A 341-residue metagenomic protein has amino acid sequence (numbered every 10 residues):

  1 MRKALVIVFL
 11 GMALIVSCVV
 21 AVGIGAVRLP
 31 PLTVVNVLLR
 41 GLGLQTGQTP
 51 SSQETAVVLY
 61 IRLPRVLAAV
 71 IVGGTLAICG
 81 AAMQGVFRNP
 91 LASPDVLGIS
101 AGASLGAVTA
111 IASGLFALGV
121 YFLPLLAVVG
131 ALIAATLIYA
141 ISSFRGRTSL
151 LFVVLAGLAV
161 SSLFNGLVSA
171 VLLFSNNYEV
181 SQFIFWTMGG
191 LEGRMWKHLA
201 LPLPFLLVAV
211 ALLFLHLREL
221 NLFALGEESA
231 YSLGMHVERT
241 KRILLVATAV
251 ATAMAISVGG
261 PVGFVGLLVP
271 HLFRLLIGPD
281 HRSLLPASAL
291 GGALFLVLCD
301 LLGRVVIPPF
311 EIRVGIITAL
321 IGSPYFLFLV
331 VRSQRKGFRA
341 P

Functional and structural regions predicted by a protein language model:
M1-P341: Alpha-helical transmembrane segments in inner-membrane proteins
